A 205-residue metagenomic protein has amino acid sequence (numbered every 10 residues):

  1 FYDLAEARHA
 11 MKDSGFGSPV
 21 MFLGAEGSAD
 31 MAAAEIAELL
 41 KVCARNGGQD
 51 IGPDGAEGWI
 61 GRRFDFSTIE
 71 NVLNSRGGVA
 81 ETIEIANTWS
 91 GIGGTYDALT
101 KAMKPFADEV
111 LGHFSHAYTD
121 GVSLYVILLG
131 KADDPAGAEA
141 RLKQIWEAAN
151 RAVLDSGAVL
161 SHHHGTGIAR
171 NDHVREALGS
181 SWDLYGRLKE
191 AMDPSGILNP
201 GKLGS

Functional and structural regions predicted by a protein language model:
F1-A148, A152, S156: C-terminal substrate-recognition/cap domain of FAD-linked oxidoreductases
G52-P53, H162, L198-N199: General beta-strand structural signal in soluble alpha/beta enzymes
N87, H163, M192: Single, functionally critical "micro-switch" positions that shape active/binding sites and transmembrane helices
A117-D120, L160, G165-D172: Small/polar glycine-rich anion-binding or flexible loop at a beta-alpha turn
I127-K131, H163-T166, L203: Short, loop-centered acidic/histidine patches that primarily coordinate divalent metals
G137-R141, I145, T166, E176 (+1 more regions): Short amphipathic alpha-helical interaction segments
A148-V159, R175-E176, R187-E190: Short basic/hydrophobic patches in alpha-helices and adjacent helix-turn junctions that form amphipathic surface motifs
G167-S205: Activity-critical C-terminal alpha-helical subdomain
